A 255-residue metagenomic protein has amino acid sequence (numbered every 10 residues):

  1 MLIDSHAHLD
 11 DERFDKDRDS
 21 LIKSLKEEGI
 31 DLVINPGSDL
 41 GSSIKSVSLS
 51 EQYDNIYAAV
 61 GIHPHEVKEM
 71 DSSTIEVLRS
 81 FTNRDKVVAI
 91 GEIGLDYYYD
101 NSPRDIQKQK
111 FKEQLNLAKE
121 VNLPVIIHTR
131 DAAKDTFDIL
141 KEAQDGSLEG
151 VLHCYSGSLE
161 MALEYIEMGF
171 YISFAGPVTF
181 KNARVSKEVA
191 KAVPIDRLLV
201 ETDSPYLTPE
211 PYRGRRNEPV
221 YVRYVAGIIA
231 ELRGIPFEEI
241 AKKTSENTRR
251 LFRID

Functional and structural regions predicted by a protein language model:
M1-D255: Mid-domain alpha/beta scaffold segments of enzyme catalytic cores
